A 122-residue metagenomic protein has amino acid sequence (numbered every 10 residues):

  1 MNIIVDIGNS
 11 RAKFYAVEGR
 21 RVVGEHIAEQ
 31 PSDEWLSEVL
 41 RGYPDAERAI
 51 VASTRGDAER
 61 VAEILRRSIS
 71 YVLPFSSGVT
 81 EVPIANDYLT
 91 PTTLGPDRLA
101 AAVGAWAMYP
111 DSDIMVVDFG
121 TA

Functional and structural regions predicted by a protein language model:
M1-V23, A105, Y109-A122: Gly/Thr-rich phosphate-binding beta-strand-loop-beta motif of the actin/hexokinase/Hsp70
H26-A28: Short hydrophobic alpha-helix segments
Q30-D33, R55-D57: Short beta->alpha connector loops
S32-W35, A122: Short acidic loop-to-helix transition motifs that present clustered carboxylates
E34-Y43: Short amphipathic alpha-helix with an adjacent loop that forms part of the alpha/beta core around
G42-L94: Short beta-strand-loop/turn "lid" adjacent to the catalytic site in phosphate-handling enzymes
Y71-P74, P83-A122: Phosphate-binding/catalytic loop of phosphoryl-transfer enzymes
